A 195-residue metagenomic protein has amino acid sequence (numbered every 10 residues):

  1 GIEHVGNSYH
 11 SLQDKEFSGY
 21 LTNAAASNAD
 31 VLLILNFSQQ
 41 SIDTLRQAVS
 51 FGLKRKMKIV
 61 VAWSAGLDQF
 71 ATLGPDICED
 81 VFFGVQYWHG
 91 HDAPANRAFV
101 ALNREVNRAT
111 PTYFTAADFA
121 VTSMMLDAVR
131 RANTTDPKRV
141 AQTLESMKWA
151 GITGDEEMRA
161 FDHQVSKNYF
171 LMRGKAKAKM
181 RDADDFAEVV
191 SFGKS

Functional and structural regions predicted by a protein language model:
G1-S195: Extracytosolic ligand-binding ectodomains
